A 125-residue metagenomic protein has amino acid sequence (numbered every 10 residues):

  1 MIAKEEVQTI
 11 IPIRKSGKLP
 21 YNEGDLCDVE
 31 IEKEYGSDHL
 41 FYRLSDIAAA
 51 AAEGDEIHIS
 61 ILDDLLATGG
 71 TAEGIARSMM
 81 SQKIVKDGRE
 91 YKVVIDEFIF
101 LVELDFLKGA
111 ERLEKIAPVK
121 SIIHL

Functional and structural regions predicted by a protein language model:
M1, N22, L107-A110: Short glycine-/acidic-enriched loop or helix-start segments at secondary-structure transitions that form or flank
M1-E6, I75-A76: Short Gly/Thr/Asp-enriched flexible loops that form oxyanion-binding sites at enzyme active sites
E5, G54, Y91-V93: Structured loop/turn residues at beta-strand edges in well-structured enzyme cores
V7-S60, G70: Short, glycine/charge-rich flexible loops or terminal/linker lids adjacent to PRPP-binding catalytic cores
R14, D63, F100: Conserved acidic E/D residue at the C-terminus of a beta-strand in Rossmann-like folds
G17, L65-T68, E103-F106: Short acidic/polar capping segments at secondary-structure boundaries
D63-A76: Acidic, divalent-metal-coordinating active-site segment for phosphoryl/phosphodiester hydrolysis, typified by short
R77-L125: PRPP-dependent phosphoribosyltransferase catalytic core
